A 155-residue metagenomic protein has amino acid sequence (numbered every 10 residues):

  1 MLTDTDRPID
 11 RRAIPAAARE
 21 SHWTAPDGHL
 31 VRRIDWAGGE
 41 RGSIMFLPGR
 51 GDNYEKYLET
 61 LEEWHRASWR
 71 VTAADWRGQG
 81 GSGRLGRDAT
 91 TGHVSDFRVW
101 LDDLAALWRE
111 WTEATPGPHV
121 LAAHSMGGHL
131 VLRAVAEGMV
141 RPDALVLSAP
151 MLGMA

Functional and structural regions predicted by a protein language model:
M1-A25, L30-A37: An N-terminal hydrophobic leader/cap segment in hydrolases
A37-S43, W69: Proline/glycine-enriched tight loop/beta-turn segments at coil->beta junctions that connect or precede beta-strands
R41, G49-D52: Active-site glycine-rich loops that stabilize anionic/oxyanionic intermediates across multiple enzyme folds
M45-G49, H124: The conserved beta1-alpha1 loop
Y54, E63-R87: Conserved alpha/beta-hydrolase
G92-T112: Alpha/beta-hydrolase active-site loop
A122, M126-A155: Alpha/beta-hydrolase-fold enzymes
